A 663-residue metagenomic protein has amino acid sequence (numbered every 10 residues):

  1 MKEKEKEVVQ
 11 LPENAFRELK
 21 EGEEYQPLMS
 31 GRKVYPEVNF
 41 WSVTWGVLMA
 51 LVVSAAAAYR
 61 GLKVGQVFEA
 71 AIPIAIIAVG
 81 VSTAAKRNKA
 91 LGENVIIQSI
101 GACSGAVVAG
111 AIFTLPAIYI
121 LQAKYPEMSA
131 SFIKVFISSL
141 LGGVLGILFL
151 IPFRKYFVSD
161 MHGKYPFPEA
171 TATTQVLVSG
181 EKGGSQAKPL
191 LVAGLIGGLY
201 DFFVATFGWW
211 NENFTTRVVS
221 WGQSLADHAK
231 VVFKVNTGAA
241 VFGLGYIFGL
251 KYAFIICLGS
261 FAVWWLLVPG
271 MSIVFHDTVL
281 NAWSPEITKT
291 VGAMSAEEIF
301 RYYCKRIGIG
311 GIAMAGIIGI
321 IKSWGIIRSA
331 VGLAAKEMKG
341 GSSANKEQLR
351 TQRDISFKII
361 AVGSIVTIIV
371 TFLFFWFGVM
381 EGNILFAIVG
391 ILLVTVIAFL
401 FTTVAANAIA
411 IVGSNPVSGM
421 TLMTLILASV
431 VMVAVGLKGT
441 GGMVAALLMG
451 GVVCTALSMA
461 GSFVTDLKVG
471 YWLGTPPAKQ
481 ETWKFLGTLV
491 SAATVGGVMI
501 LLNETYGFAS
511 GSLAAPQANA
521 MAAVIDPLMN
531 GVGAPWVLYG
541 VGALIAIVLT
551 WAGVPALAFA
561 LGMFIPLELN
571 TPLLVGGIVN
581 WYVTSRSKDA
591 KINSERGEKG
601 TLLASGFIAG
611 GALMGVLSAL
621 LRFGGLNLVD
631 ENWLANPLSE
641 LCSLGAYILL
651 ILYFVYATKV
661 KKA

Functional and structural regions predicted by a protein language model:
M1-A663: Alpha-helical multipass membrane-protein architecture
